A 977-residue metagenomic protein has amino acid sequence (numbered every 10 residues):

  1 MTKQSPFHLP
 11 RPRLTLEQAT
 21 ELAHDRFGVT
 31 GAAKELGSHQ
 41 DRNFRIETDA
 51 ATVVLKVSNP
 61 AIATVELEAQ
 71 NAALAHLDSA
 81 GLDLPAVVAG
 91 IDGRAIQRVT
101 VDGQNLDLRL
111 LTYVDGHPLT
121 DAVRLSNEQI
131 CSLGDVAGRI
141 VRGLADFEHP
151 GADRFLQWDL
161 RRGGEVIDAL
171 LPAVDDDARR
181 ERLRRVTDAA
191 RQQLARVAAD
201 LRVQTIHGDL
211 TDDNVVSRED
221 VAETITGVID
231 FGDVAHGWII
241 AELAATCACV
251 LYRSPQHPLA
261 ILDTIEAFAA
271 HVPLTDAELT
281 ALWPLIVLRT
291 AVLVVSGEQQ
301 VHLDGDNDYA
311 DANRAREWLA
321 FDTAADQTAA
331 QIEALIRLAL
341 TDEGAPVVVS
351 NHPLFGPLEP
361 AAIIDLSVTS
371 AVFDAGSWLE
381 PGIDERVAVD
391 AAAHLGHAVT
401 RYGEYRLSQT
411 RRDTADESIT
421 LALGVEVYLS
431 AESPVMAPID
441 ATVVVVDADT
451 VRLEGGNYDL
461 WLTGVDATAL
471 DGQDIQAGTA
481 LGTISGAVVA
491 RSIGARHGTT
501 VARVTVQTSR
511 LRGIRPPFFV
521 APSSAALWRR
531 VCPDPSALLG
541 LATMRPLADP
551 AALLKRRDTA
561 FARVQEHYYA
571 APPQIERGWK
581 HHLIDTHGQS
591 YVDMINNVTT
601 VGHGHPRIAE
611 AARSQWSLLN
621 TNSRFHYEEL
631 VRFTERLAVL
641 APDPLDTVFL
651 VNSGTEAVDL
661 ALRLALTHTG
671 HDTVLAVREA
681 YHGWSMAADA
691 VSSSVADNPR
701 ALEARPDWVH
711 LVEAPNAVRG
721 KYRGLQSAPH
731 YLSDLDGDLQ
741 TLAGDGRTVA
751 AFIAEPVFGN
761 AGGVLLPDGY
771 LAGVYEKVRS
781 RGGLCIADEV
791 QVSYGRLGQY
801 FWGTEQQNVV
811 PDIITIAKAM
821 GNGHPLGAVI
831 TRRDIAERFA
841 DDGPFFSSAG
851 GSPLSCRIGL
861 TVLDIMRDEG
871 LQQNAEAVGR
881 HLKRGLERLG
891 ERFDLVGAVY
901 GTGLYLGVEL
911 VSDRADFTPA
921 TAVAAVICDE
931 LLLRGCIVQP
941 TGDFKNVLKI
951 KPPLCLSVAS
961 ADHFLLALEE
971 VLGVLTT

Functional and structural regions predicted by a protein language model:
K3, L170-A173, L293-A345: ATP/Mg2+ or Mg2+-diphosphate-binding catalytic cores that bind nucleotide phosphates or diphosphates via glycine-rich
P12-L22, A145-H149, E165-G208, R218-D220 (+1 more regions): An alpha-helical support segment within catalytic cores of ATP-dependent transferases
H39-A50, V54-L55, V87-A89, R191-A241: Active-site acidic catalytic loop and adjacent metal/ATP-binding pocket of ATP-dependent phosphoryl transfer enzymes
D49-E148: ATP-binding pocket architecture of kinase catalytic cores
D121-R179, L201-V203, A490-R496, D672-A690 (+1 more regions): A cross-family kinase active-site recognition segment
I240-P273, V287-G305: Active-site activation/catalytic loop segments of kinase-like enzymes and analogous catalytic loops in related
E343-W378, Q473-Q476, V489-A548: Acidic, glycine-rich catalytic/binding loops that coordinate metals and/or anionic ligands
M544-T977: Conserved N-terminal phosphate-binding loop of PLP-dependent enzymes in the Aspartate aminotransferase
